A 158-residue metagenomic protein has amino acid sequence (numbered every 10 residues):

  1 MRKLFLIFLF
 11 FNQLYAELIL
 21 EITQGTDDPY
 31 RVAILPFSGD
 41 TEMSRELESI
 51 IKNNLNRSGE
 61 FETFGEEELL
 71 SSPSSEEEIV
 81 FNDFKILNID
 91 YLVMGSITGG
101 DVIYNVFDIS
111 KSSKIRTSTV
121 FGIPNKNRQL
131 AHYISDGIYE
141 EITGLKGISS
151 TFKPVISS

Functional and structural regions predicted by a protein language model:
K3-Q13: Sec-dependent N-terminal signal peptides
A16-Q24, Y139-T143: A short, compositionally biased domain-edge/stem linker segment
L18-I19, K52, S75-S135: Amphipathic beta-strand/beta-sheet edge segments enriched in Tyr/Trp
E21-F81, V93: Short beta-strand->alpha-helix linker/helix-N-cap micro-motif that forms a surface specificity/interaction loop
P36, V106-D108, S157: Flexible glycine-/small-residue-rich
E66-L70, G99, K146-S149: Short, glycine-/polar-rich solvent-exposed loops and beta-turns at beta-strand/coil boundaries
S96, P154-S158: Beta-strand C-termini and the immediately following turn/loop, strongest in propeller blades
D136-S150: Structural signature of eukaryotic scaffold interfaces centered on beta-propeller domains
